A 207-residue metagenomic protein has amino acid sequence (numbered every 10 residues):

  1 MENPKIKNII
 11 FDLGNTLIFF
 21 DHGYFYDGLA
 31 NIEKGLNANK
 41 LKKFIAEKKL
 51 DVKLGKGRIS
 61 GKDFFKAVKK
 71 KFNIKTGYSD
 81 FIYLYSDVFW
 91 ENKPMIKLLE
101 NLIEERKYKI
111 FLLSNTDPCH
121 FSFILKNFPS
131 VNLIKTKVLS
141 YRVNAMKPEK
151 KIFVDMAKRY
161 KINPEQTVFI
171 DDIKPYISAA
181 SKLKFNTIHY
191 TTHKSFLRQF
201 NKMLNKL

Functional and structural regions predicted by a protein language model:
M1-A46, K182-L183, T192-R198: Active-site neighborhood of HAD-like aspartate-dependent phosphohydrolases
P4, S79-F111, K150, H193: Short, acidic loop-to-helix structural element flanking the phosphoryl-transfer center in phosphate-processing enzymes
D12-N15, G57, L102, L112 (+2 more regions): Generic structural signal for small/hydrophobic residues in well-ordered secondary structure, especially within
K49-I96: Metal-dependent phosphoesterase signature
L113, A145, F169-I170, H189: Conserved SAM-binding loop
P118-T167: Substrate-recognition "cap/lid" segment bordering the active-site pocket of phosphatases
I152, D172-F185: Acidic, divalent-metal-coordinating active-site segment for phosphoryl/phosphodiester hydrolysis, typified by short
I162, S181-H189, H193-L207: C-terminal cap/substrate-recognition subdomain and adjoining C-terminal extension of metal-dependent phosphatase-like
